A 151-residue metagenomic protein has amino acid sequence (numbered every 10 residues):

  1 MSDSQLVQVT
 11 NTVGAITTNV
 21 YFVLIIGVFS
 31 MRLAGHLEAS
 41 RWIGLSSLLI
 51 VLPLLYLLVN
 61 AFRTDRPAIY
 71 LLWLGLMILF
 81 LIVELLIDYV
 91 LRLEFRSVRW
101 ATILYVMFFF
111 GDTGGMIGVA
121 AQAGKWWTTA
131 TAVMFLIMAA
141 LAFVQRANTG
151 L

Functional and structural regions predicted by a protein language model:
M1-T12, Y56-L71, I117-T128: Helix-coil boundary and interhelical linker segments in multi-pass alpha-helical membrane proteins
Q8-G35, A139: N-terminal signal-anchor/start-transfer transmembrane helix
I25-E38, E84-L93, A142-L151: C-terminal ends of transmembrane helices
L33-I69: Membrane-helix boundary elements
L45-Y56, W100-G114: Small-residue-rich segments of transmembrane alpha-helices in multi-pass membrane proteins, especially helix faces
A61-V90: Alpha-helical transmembrane-segment detector that highlights a single hydrophobic TM helix and its immediate
Y89-W100, G111-A130: Membrane-helix boundary connector in multi-pass membrane proteins
W126-A142: Small-residue-rich transmembrane alpha-helices that serve as helix-helix interface/gating elements in multipass
